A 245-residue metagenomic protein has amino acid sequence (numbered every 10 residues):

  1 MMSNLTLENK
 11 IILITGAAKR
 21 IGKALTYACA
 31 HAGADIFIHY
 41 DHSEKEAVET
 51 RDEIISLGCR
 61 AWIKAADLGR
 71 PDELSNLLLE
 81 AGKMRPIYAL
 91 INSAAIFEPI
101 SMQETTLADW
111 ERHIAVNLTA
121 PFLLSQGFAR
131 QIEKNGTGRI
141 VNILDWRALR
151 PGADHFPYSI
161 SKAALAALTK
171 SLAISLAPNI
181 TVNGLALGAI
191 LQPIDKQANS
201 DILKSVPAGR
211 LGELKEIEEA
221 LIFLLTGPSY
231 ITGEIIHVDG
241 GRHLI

Functional and structural regions predicted by a protein language model:
A18-K19: Conserved glycine-rich cofactor-binding loop
S93-E98, G241: Conserved NAD(P)H cofactor-binding loop of Rossmann-fold oxidoreductase domains
S101-M102, D109-I114, I140, I202: Substrate-binding pocket helix/loop in short-chain dehydrogenase/reductase
S125, S161, T169: Active-site helix of classical SDR
R130, I174-P178: Alpha-helical segment proximal to the catalytic Tyr-Lys
A177-T181, I231-G233: Short, small/polar-rich loop/turn modules that mediate ligand/substrate recognition or access, typified
E213-V238, H243: C-terminal substrate-recognition "lid" of short-chain dehydrogenase/reductases
